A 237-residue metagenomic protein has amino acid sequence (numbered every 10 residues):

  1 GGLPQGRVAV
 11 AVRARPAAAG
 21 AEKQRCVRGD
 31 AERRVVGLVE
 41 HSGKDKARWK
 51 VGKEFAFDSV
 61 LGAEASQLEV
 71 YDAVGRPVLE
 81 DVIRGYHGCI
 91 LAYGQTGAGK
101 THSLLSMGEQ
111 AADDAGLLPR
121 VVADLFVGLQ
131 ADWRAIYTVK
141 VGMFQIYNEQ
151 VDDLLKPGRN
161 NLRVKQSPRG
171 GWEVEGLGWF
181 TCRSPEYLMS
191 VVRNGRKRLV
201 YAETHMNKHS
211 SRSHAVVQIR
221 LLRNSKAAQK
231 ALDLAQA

Functional and structural regions predicted by a protein language model:
G1-K44: Long, basic/Gly/Ser/Thr-rich N-terminal segments that mediate initial subcellular attachment or targeting
R34, L38-A237: P-loop NTPase motor catalytic core
